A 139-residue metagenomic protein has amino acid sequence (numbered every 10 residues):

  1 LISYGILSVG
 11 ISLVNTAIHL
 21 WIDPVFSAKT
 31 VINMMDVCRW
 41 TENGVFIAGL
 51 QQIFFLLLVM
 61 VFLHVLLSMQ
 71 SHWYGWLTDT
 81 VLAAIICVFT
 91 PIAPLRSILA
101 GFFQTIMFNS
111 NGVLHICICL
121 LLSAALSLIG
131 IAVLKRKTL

Functional and structural regions predicted by a protein language model:
S3-S68: Secretory targeting signals
A28-N33, G101-F108: Membrane-interface interhelical loops and short amphipathic "cap" helices that link adjacent transmembrane segments
L50-F54, L82, I118, L122: Alpha-helical transmembrane segments of integral membrane proteins, emphasizing hydrophobic/aromatic residues
H64-S71, I86-T90: Hydrophobic alpha-helical transmembrane segments
L66-G75, L121-L139: Junction motif at the cytosolic side of a transmembrane helix
G75-F89: Central hydrophobic cores of alpha-helical transmembrane segments in multi-pass integral membrane proteins
F89-T105: Transmembrane alpha-helical segments of integral membrane proteins
M107-L122: Membrane-interface transmembrane-helix boundary segments in multi-pass integral membrane proteins
